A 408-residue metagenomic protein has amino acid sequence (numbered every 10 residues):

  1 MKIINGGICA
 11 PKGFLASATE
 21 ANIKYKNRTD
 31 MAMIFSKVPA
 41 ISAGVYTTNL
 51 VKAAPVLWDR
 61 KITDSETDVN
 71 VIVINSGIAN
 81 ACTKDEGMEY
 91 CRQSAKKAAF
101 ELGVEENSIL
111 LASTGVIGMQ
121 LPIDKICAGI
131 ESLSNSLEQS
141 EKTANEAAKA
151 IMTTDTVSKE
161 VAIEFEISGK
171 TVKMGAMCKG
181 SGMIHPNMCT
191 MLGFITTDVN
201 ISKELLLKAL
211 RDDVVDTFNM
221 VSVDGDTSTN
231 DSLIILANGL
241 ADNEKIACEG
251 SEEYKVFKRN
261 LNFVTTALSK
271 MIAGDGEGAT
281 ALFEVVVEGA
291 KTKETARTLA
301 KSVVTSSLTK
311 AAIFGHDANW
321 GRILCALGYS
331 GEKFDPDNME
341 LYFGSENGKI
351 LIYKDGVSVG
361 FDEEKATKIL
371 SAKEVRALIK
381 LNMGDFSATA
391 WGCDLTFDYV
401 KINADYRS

Functional and structural regions predicted by a protein language model:
M1-N75, A79-Y90, A99-S408: A structural signal for small-residue-enriched, beta-sheet-centric alpha/beta enzyme cores and oligomeric scaffold folds
